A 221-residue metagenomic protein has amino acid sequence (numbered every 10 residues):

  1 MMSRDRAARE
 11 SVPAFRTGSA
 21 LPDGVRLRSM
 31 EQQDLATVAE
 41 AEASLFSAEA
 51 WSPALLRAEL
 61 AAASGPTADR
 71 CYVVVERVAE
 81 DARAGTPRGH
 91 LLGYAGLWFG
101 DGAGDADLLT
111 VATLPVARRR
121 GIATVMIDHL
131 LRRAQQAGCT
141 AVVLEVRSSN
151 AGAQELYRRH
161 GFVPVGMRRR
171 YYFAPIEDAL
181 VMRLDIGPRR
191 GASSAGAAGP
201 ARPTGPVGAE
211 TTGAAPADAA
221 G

Functional and structural regions predicted by a protein language model:
R4-R6, P13-A14, A20-L21, V25 (+6 more regions): Acetyl-CoA-dependent GNAT
L56, A153, R168: Acidic, amphipathic alpha-helical patches
G102-G104, N150, F173-D178: Short acidic/glycine-enriched loop/turn segments that link adjacent beta-strands
L114-D128, Q135-A137, A141, R147-E155 (+2 more regions): Conserved glycine-rich acetyl-CoA-binding loop
A117-R120, T124, R168-Y171, D178 (+1 more regions): Acyl-donor (CoA/ACP) binding surface of acyl/acetyltransferases
V143-E145, R158, V163-V181: Conserved catalytic-core motifs of GNAT/GCN5-like acyltransferases
